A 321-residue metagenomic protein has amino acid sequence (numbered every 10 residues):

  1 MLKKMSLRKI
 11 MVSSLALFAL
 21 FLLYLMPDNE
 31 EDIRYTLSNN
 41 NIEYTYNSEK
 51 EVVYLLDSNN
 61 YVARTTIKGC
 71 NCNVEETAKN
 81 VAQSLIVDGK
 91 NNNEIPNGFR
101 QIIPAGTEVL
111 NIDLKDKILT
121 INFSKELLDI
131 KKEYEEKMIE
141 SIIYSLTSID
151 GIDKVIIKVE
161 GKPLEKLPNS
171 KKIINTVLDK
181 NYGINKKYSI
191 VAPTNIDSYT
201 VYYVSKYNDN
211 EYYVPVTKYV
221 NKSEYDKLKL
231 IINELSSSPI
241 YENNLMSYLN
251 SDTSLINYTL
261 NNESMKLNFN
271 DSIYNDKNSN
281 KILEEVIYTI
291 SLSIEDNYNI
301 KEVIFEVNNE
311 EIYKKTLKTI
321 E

Functional and structural regions predicted by a protein language model:
M1-E321: Bimodal "functional hotspot" detector
